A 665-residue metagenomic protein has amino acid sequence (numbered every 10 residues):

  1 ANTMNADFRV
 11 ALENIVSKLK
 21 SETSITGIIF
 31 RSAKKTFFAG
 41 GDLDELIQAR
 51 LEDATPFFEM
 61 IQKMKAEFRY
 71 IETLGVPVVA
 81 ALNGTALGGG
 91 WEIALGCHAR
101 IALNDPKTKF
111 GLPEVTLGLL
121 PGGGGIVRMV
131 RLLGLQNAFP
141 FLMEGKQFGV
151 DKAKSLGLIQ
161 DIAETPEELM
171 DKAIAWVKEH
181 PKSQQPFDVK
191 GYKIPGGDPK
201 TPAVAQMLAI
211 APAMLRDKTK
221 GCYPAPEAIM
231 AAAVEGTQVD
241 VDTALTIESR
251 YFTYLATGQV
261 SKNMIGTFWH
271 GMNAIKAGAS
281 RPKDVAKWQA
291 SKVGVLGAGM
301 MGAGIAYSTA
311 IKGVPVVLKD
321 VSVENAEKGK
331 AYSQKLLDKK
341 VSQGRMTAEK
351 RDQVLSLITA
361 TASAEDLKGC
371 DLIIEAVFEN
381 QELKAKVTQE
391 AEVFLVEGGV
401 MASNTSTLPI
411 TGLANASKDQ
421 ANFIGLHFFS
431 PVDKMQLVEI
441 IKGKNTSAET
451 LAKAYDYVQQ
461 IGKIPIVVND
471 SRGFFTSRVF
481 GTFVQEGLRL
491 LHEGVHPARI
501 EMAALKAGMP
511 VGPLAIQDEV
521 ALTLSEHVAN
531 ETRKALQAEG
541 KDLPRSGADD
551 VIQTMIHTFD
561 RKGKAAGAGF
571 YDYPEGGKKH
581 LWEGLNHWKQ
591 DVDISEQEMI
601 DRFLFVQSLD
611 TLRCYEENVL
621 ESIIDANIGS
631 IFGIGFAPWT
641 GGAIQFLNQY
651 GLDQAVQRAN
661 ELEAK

Functional and structural regions predicted by a protein language model:
A1-R31, T55, M60, A66-R69: Conserved CoA-thioester-binding segment of acyl-CoA-metabolizing enzymes
K35, K107-K109, S322-E324: Helix N-cap at the beta1-alpha1 junction of Rossmann-like dinucleotide-binding domains, i.e., the first residues
K35-A39, L87-G88, L408-P409: Short, active-site-adjacent cap segments at secondary-structure transitions
L43: Glycine-rich phosphate-binding loops of nucleotide-dependent enzymes
Q48-L51, F58-K63, L74, A86 (+3 more regions): N-terminal glycine-rich phosphate-binding loop for ADP-containing cofactors
E67-A80: Conserved catalytic cysteine-centered active-site region of acyl-thioester-dependent Claisen-condensing enzymes
A80-G90: Gly/Ser-rich catalytic serine loop of serine hydrolases
